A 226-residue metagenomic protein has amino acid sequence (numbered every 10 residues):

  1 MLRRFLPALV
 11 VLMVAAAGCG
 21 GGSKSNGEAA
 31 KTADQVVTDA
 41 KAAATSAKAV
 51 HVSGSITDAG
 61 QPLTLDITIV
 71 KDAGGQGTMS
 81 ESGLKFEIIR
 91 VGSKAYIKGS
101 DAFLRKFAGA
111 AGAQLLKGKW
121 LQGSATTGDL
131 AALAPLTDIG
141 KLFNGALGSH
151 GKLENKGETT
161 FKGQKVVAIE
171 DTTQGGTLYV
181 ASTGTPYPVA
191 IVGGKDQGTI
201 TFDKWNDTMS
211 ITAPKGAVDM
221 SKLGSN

Functional and structural regions predicted by a protein language model:
L2-L6, G20-N226: Subset-of-secretome marker
F5-M13: Sec-dependent signal peptide hydrophobic core
A15-G18: C-terminal motif of bacterial Sec signal peptides marking the signal peptidase cleavage site
